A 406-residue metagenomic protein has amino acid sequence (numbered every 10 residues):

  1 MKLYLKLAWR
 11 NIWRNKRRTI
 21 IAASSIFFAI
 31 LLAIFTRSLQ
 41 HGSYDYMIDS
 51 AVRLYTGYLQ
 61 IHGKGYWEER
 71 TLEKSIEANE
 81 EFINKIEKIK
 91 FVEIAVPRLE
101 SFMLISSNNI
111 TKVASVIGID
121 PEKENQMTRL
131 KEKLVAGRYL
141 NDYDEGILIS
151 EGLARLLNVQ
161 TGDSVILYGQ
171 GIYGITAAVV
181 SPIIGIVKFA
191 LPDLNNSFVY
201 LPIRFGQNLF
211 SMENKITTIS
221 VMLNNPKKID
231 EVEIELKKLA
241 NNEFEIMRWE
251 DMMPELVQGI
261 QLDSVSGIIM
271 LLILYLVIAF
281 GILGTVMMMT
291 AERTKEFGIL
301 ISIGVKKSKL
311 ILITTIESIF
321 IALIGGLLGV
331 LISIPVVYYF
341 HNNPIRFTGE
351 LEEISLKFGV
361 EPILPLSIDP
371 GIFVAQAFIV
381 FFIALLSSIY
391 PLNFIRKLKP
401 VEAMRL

Functional and structural regions predicted by a protein language model:
M1-K6, I246: Short, membrane-interfacial amphipathic segments enriched in basic
K16-S43, Q261-E296, I319-L328, I332 (+1 more regions): Hydrophobic alpha-helical transmembrane segments of multi-pass inner-membrane transport and secretion
R37-S115, R138-Y143: Hydrophobic, regular-secondary-structure patches
L99, K112-I119, K133-R204: Hydrophobic secondary-structure segments that place a key small or acidic residue at a functional site
G171-G267: Mechanotransmission and gating elements of multispan inner-membrane complexes involved in transport and envelope
M287, E296-H341, A375: Transmembrane alpha-helical interface segments in multi-pass membrane proteins
L327-A375, I389: Short helix-loop junctions at transmembrane helix boundaries
L366-L406: C-terminal membrane-exit region of the final transmembrane helix in multipass inner-membrane proteins
